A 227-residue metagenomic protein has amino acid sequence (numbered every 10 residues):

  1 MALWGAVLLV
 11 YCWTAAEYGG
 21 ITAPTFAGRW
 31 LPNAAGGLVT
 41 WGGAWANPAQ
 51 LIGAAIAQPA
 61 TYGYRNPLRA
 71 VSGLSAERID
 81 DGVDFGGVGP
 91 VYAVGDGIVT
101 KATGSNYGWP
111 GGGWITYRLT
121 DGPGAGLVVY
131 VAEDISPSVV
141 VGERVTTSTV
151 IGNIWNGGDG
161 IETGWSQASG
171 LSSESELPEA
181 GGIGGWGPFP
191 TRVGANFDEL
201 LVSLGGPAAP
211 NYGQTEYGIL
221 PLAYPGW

Functional and structural regions predicted by a protein language model:
M1-E17: Single-pass alpha-helical membrane anchors
M1-W4, G108, I154-N156, Y212: Short, surface-exposed loop and linker segments with low hydrophobicity and enrichment for Pro/Ser/Thr
V10-W13, P24, R118, L222: Compositionally biased, intrinsically disordered low-complexity segments
Y18-W114, T146-T147, G194-W227: Surface-exposed, glycine-biased beta-strand/turn segments
G86-G89, D134, V140: A structural connector/turn signal
V94-S138, W155-S166: Zn2+-dependent peptidoglycan hydrolase active-site motif and core
T116-R118, E143-W227: Conserved, short, structured surface segments that act as functional micro-motifs
